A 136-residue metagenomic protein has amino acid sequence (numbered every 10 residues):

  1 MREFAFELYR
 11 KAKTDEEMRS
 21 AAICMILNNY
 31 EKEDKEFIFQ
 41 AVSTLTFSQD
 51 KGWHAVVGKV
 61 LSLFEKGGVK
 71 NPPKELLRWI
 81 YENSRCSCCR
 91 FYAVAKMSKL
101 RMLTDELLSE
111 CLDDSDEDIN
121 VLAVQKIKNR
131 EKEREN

Functional and structural regions predicted by a protein language model:
M1, F6-K11, E17-K32, D50-V69 (+4 more regions): Structural detector for internal amphipathic alpha-helices that build alpha-solenoid repeat scaffolds
A5-Y9, F37-L45, E75-I80, L107-C111 (+1 more regions): Buried hydrophobic core positions in alpha-solenoid tandem helical repeats
D15, P73-K74, L103-T104, C111-I119 (+1 more regions): HEAT/HEAT-like alpha-solenoid repeats
T44, K99, D114: Active/binding-pocket-proximal capping segment
